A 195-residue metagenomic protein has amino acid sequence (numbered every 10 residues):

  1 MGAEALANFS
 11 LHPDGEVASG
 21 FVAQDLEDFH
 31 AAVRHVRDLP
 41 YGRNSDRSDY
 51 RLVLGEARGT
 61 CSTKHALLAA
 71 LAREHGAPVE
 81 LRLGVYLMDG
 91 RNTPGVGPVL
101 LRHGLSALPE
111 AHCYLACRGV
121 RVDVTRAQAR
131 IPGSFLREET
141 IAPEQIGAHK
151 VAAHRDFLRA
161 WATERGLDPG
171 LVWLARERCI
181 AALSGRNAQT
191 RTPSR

Functional and structural regions predicted by a protein language model:
G2-Q24, Y41, Y86-R195: His-Asp-centered catalytic microenvironments across diverse enzyme cores, prominently the transglutaminase-like
P13-V17, S45-L52: A short, surface-exposed helix-loop junction/capping segment
A23-L26, G55: Conserved aromatic
D25-R47: Glycine-rich flap/beta-hairpin and adjacent strands of clan AA aspartyl proteases
A31, A66-L67, E110: Short Gly/charged-rich anion-binding patches and loops
R47-G104: Active-site neighborhood of thiol-dependent amide/isopeptide-bond enzymes
